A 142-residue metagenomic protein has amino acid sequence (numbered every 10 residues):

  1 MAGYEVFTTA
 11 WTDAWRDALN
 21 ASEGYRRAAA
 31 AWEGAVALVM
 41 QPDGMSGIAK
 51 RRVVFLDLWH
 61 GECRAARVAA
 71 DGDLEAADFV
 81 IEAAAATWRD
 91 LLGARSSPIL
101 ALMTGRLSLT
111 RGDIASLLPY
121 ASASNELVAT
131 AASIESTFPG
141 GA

Functional and structural regions predicted by a protein language model:
M1-A142: Feature captures hydrophobic
